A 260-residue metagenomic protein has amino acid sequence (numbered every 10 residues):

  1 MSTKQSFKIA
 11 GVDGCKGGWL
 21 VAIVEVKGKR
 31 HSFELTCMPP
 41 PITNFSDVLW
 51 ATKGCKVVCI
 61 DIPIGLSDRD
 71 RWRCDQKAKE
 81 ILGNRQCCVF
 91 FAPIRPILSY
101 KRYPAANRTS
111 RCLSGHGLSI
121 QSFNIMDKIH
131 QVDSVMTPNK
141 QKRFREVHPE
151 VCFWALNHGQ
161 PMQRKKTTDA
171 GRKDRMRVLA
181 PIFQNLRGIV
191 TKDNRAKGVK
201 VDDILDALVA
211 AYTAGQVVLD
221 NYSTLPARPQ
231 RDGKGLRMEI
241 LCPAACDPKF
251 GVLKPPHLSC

Functional and structural regions predicted by a protein language model:
S2-C260: Phosphate- and other anionic-substrate recognition elements at nucleic-acid/protein interfaces
